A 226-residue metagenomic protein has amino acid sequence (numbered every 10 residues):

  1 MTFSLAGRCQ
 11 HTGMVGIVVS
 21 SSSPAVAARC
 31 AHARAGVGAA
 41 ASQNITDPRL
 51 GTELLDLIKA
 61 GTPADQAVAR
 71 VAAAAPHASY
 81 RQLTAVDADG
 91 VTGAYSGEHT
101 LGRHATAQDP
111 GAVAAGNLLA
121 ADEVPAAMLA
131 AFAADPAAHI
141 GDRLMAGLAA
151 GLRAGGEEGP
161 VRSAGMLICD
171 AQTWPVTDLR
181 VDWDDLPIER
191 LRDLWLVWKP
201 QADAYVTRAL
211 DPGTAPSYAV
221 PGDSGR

Functional and structural regions predicted by a protein language model:
M1-R226: N-terminal nucleophile
